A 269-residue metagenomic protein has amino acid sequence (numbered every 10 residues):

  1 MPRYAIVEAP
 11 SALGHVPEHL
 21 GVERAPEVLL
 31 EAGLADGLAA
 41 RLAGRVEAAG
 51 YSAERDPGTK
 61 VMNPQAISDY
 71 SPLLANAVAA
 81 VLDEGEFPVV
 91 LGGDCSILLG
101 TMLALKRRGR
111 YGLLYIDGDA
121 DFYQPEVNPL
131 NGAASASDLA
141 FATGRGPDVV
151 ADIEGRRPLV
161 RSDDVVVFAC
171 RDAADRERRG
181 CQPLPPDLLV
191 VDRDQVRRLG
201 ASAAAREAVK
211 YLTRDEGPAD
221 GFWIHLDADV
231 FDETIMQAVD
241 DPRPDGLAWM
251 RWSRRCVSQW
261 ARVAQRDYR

Functional and structural regions predicted by a protein language model:
P2-R269: Conserved alpha-helical scaffold segments that buttress catalytic/binding sites
